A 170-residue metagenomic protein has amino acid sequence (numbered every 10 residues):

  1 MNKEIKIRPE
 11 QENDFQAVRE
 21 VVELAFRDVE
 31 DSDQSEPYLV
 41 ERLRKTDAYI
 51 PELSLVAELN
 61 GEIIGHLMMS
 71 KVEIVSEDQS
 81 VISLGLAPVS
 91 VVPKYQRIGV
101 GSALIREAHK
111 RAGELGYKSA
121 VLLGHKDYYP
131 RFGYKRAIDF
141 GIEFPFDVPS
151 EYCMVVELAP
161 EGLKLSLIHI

Functional and structural regions predicted by a protein language model:
I5-V18: A short beta-loop-alpha structural element at the N-terminal edge of CoA-dependent acyl/N-acetyltransferase catalytic
F15, R19, F26-M68, E73: Active-site rim helix/loop that mediates acceptor-substrate recognition in acyltransferases
G61, G99-G101, G116: Conserved G/P- and acidic residue-centered "switch" motifs that form tight phosphate/ATP-binding loops in soluble
V72-G85, Q96: A conserved beta-turn-beta hairpin within the catalytic core of GNAT-like acetyltransferases that forms part
L86, V91, R97-K110, L122: Conserved acetyl-CoA-binding loop-helix of GNAT-fold acetyltransferases
E114-K118, L123-P149: Conserved active-site alpha-helix within GNAT-family acetyltransferase domains
P160-K164: Short helix-loop capping/hinge motifs at secondary-structure junctions, enriched in acidic/polar residues
I168-I170: Conserved small/polar residues in nucleotide/adenosyl-binding loops
